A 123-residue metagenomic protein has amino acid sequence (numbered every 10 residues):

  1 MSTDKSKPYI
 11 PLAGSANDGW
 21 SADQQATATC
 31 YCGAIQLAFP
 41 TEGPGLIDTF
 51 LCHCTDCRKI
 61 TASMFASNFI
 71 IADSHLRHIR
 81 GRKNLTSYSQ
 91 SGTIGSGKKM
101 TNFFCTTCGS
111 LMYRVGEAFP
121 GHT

Functional and structural regions predicted by a protein language model:
M1-T29, A34-T123: A short Gly-Trp-Pro
